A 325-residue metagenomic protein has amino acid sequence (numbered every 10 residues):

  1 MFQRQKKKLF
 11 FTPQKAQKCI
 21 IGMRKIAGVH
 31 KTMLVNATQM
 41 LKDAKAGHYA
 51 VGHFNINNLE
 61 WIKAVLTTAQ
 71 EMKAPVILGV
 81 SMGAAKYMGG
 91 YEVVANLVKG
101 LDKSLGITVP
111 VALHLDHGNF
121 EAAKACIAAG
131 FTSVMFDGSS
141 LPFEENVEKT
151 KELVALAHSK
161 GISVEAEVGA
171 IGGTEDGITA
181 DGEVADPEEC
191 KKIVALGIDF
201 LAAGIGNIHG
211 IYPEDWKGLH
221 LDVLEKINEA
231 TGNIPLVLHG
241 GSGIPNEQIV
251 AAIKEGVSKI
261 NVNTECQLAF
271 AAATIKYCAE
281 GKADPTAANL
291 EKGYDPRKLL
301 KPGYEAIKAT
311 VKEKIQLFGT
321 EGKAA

Functional and structural regions predicted by a protein language model:
F10-V29: Short, positively charged and aromatic/hydrophobic N-terminal segments
V29-G52: N-terminal amphipathic alpha-helix/helix-capping segment at the start of soluble metabolic enzymes
A37-D43, L59-G83, V93-T108, F120-G232 (+2 more regions): Alpha/beta enzyme core
I56, L113-N119, P235-N246: Glycine-rich beta-to-alpha transition loops that act as phosphate-gripper elements at the mouths of alpha/beta enzyme
A84-K86, L141-F143, C266-A271: Short gly/pro/ser/thr-enriched loop/turn and capping motifs at secondary-structure boundaries
I205, G240-S242, T264: Active-site proximal loops enriched in glycine and acidic residues that flank catalytic Cys/His/Asp and coordinate
N246-A325: C-terminal alpha-helical cap/extension of soluble enzyme domains
